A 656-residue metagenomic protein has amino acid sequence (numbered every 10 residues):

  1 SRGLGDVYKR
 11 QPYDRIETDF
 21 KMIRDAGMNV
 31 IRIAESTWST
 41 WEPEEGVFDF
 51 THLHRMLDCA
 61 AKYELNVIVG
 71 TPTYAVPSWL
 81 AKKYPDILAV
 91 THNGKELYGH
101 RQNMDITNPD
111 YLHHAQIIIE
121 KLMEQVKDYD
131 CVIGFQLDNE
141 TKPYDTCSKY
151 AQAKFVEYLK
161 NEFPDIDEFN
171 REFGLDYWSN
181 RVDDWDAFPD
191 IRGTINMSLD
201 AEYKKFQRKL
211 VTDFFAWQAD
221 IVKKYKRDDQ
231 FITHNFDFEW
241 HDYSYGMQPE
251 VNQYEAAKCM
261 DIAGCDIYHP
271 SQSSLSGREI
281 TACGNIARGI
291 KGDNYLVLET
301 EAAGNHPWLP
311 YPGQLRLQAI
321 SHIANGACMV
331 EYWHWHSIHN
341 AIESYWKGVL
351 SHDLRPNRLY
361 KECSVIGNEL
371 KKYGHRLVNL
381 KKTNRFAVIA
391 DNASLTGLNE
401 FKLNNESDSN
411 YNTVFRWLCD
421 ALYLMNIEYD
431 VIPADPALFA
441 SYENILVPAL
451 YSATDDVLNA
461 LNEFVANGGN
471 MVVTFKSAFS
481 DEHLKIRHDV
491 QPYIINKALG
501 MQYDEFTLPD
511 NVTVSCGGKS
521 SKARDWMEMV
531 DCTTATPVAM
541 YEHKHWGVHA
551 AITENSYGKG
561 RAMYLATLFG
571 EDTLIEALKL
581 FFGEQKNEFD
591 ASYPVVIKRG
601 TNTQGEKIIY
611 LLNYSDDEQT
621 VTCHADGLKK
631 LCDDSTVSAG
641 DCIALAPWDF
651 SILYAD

Functional and structural regions predicted by a protein language model:
S1-Y8: Short, small-residue-biased leader/transition segments that mark boundaries at the very start of proteins
R2, G27-N29, A61-V67, D128-I133 (+5 more regions): Short, well-ordered coil/turn segments that N-cap beta-strands
R10-I23, S244-A256, Y311-A319: Short, acidic/polar
R10-R24, E44-D58, I117, L210-W217 (+3 more regions): Aromatic- and glycine-enriched glycan-recognition loops and surfaces that form the carbohydrate-binding subsites
E17-R24, R32-H92, Q218-Y225: Aromatic-lined substrate-binding rim segments of carbohydrate-active enzymes
H92-I262, D266-S273, G277-I280: Polysaccharide-binding and catalytic clefts of secreted carbohydrate-active enzymes
W185-F188, A216, K224, D228 (+1 more regions): Carbohydrate-binding surfaces of carbohydrate-active enzymes
